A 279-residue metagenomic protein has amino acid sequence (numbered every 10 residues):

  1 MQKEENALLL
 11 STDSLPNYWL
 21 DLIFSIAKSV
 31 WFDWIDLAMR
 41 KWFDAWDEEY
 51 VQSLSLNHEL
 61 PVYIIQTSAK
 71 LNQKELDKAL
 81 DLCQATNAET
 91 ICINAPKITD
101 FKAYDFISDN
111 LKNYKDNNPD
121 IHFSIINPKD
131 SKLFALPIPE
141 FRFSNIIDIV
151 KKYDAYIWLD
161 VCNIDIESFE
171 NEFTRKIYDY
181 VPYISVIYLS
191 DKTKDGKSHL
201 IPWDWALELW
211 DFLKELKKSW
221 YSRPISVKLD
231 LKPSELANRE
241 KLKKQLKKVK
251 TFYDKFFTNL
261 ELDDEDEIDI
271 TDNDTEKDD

Functional and structural regions predicted by a protein language model:
M1-T12, P16-K28, Q73, D77 (+4 more regions): Histidine-acidic metal/acid-base catalytic patches
Q2, D33, L37-D109, N113 (+2 more regions): Structural motif corresponding to the early beta-alpha repeats
A7-L9, I35-L37, Y63-Q66, K97 (+3 more regions): A short, structure-level motif marking secondary-structure boundaries and short turns
D13, K41, S68-A69, L136 (+1 more regions): A generic secondary-structure micro-motif detector that highlights 1-2 residue hydrophobic/ambivalent hotspots embedded
N94-K102, N127-I138, V161-D165, K197-I201: Surface-exposed cleft-lining segments at the edges of enzyme active sites
N110, I121-L136, R142-N145: Conserved anion-binding
D116, L136-E140, R239: Intrinsically disordered, low-complexity coil segments
